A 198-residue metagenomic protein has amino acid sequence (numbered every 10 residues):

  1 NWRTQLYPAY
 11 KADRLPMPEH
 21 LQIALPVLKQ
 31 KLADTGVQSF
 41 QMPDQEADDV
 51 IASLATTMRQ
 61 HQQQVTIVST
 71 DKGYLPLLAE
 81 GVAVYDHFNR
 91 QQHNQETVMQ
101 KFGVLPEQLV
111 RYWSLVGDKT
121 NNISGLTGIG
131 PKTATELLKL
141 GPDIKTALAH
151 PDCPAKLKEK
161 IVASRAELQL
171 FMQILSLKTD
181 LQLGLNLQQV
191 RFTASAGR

Functional and structural regions predicted by a protein language model:
N1-V65, Y74-A83, H87-Q91, Q169-L170 (+1 more regions): Noncatalytic, basic helical substrate-engagement surface that gates or grips nucleic-acid strands
Q60, G81, Q92-R198: Non-catalytic nucleic-acid-binding/docking modules located in mid-to-C-terminal regions of nucleic-acid enzymes
